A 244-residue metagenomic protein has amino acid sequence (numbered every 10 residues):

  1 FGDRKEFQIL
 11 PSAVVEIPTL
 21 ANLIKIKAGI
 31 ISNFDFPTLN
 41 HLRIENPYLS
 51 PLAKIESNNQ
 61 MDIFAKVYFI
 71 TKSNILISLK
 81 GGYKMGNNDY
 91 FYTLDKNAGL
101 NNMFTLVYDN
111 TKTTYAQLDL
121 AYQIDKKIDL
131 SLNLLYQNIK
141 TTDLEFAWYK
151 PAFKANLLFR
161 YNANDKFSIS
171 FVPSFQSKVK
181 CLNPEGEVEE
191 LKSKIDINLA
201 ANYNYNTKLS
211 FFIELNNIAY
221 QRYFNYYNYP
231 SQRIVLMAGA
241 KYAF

Functional and structural regions predicted by a protein language model:
G2-F244: Exposed, low-structure sequence patches enriched in small/polar residues
